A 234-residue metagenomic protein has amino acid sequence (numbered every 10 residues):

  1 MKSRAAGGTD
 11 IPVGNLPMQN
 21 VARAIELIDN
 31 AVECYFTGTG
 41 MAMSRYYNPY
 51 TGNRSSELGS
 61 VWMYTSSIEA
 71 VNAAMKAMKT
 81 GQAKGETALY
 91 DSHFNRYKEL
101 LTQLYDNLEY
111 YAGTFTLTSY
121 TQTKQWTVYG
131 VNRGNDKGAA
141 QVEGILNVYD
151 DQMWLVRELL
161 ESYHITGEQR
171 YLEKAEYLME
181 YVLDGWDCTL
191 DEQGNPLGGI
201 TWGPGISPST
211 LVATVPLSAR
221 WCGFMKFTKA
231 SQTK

Functional and structural regions predicted by a protein language model:
K2-V142, Q169-G199: Low-complexity, Ser/Thr/Pro/Gly-enriched N-terminal "stalk/linker" regions
S56-A77, N147-Y163, S209-M225: Well-ordered alpha-helical segments within folded domains of soluble proteins
D136-G144, V156-Y163, I200-I206: Short acidic, glycine/Ser/Thr-rich loop/turn "cap" segments at secondary-structure junctions
L160-T166, R170, S231: Aromatic-anchored glycine-rich loop motif in surface-exposed flexible loops
L172-K234: Aromatic- and glycine-enriched pocket-lining scaffold segments that form the walls of small-molecule binding clefts
